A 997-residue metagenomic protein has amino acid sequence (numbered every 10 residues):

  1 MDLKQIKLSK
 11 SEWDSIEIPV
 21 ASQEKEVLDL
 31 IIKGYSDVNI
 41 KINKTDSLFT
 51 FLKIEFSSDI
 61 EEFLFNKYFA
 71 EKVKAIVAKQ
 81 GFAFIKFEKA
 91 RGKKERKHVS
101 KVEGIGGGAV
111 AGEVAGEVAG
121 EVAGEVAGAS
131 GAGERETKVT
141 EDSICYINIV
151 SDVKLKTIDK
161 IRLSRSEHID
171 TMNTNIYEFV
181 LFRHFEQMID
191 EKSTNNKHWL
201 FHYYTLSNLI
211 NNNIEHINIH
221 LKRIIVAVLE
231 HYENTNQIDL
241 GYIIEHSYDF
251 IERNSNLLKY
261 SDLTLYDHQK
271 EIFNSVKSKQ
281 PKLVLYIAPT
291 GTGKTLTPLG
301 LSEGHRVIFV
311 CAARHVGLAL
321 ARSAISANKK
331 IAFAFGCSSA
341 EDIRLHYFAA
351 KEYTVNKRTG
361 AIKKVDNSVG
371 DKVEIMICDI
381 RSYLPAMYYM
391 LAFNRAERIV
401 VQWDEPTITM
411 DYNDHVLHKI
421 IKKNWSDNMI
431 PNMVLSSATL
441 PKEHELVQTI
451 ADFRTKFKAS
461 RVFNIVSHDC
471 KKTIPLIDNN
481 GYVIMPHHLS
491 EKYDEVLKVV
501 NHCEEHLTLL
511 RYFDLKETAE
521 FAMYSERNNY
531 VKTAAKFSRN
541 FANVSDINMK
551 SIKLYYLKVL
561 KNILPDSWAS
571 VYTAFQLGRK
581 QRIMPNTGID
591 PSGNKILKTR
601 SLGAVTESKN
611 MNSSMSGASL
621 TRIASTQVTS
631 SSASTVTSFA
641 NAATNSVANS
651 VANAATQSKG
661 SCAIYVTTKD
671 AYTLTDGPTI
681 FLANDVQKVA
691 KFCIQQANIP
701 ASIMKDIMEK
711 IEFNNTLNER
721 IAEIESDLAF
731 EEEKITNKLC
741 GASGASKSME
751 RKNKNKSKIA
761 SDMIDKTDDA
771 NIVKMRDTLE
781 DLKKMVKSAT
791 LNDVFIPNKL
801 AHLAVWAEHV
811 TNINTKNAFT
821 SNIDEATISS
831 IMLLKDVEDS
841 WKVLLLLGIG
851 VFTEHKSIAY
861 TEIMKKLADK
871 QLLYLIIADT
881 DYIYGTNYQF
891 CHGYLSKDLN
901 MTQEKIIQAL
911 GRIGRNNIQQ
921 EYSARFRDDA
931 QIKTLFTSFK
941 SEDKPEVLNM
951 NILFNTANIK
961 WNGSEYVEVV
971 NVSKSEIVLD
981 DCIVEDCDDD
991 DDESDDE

Functional and structural regions predicted by a protein language model:
M1-E997: N-terminal helicase ATP-binding lobe
